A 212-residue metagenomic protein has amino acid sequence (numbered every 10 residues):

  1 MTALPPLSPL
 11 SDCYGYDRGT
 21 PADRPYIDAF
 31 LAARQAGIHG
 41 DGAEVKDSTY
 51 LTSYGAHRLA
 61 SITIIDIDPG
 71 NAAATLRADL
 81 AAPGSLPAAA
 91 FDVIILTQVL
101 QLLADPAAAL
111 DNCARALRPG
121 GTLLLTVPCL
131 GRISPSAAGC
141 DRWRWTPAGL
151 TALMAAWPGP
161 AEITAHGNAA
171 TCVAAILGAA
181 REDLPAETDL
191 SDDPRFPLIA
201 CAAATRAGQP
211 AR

Functional and structural regions predicted by a protein language model:
M1-A89, V93, P197, A207-R212: Conserved N-terminal segment of class I S-adenosyl-L-methionine
R18, S134-L153: Acceptor-substrate binding/catalytic loop of class I
A33, T164-R212: A C-terminal cap/extension of S-adenosyl-L-methionine-dependent methyltransferases that defines the acceptor-substrate
A36, A104, R118, A155: Short conserved AdoMet
N71, G84, G131-I133, A169-T171: Feature marks short, surface-exposed loop/turn motifs that line or immediately flank catalytic pockets and channel
D92-A104: A short SAM/SAH-binding and catalytic strip from SAM-dependent methyltransferases
A107-T122: A short glycine-rich, Lys/Arg-flanked "PGG" loop and its adjoining helix->strand segment in the class I
L125-V127: Acidic carboxylate diad motif detector
